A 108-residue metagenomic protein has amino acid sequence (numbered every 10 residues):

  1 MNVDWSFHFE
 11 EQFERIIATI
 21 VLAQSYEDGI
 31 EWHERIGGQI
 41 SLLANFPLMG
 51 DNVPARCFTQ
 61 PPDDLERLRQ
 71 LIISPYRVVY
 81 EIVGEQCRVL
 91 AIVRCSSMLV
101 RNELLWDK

Functional and structural regions predicted by a protein language model:
M1-L68, K108: Basic, Lys/Arg-enriched alpha-helical interface segments
E66-R77, E81-K108: Enriched for short, Lys/Arg-rich terminal
